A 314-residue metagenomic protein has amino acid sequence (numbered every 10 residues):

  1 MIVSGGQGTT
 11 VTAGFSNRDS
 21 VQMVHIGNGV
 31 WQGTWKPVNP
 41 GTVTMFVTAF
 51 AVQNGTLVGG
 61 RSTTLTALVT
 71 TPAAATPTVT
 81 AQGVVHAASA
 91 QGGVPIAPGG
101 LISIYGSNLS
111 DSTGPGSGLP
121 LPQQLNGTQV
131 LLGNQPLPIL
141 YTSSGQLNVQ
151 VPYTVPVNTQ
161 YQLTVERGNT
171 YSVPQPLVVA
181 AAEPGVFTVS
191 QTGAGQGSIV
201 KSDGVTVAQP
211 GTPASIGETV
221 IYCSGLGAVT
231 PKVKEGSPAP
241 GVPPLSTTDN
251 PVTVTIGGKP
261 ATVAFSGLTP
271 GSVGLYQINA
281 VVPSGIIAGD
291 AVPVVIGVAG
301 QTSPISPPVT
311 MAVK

Functional and structural regions predicted by a protein language model:
M1-Q7, A51, N108, G225-L226: Extracellular acidic, Ser/Thr/Pro-rich low-complexity tracts
T9-G14, V47, V130, V254: Hydrophobic beta-strand segments
N17-N28: Low-complexity "stalk/linker" and mucin-like segments enriched in Ser/Thr/Pro/Ala/Gly
H25, G33, P37-N39, V155: Residue-level recognition of secondary-structure-to-loop junctions
N39-T44, I286: Short tyrosine-centred short linear motifs in exposed loops/low-complexity segments
V47-A49, I296: Hydrophobic/tyrosine-rich beta-strand signature of extracellular beta-sandwich/beta-rich modules, prominently
A51-V58, Q301: Short, solvent-exposed loop/turn segments at the edges of extracellular beta-sandwich modules
T70-K314: A sequence-level detector for low-complexity, Ser/Thr- and acidic-rich stretches
